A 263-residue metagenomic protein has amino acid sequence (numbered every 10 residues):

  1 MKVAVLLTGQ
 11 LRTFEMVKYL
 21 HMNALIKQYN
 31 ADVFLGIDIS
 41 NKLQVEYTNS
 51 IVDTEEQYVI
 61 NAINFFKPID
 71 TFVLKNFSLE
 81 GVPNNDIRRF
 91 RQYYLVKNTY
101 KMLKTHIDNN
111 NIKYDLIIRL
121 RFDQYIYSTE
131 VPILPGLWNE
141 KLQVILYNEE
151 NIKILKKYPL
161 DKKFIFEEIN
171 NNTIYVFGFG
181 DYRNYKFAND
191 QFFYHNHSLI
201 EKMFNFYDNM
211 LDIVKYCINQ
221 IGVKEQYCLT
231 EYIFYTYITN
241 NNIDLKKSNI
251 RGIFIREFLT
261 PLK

Functional and structural regions predicted by a protein language model:
M1-M16: N-proximal low-complexity "stem/linker" segments adjacent to membrane-targeting elements
K2-V3, N30-A31, K113-Y114: Local beta-strand N-terminus motif with an aromatic residue
L11-E15, K42, Q124-Y127, L199: Short acidic, S/G/P-rich loop/turn micro-motifs used as interaction or catalytic elements
K18-Y19, Y127-Q143, L160-K162: Short alpha-helix within the catalytic core of nucleotide-sugar-dependent glycosyltransferases
L20-A31: Short, acidic, metal-binding catalytic loop of nucleotide-sugar glycosyltransferases
G36-N110: Active-site-proximal specificity loops/subdomain of glycosyltransferases
N85-Q92, K97-N98, H106-I107, N111 (+3 more regions): Catalytic core and acceptor-binding pocket of nucleotide-sugar-dependent glycosyltransferases
N111-Y125: Short beta-strand-to-loop acidic/aromatic patch adjacent to the donor-nucleotide binding site
